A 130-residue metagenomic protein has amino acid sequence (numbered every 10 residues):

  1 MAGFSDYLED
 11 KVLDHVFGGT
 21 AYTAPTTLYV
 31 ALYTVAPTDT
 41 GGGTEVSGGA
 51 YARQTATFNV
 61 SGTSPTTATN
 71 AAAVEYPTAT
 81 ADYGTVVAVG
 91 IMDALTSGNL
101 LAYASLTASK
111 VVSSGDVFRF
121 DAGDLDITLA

Functional and structural regions predicted by a protein language model:
M1-V89, D93-A130: Small cysteine-rich, disulfide-bonded extracellular modules of the LU/uPAR three-finger superfamily and closely related
